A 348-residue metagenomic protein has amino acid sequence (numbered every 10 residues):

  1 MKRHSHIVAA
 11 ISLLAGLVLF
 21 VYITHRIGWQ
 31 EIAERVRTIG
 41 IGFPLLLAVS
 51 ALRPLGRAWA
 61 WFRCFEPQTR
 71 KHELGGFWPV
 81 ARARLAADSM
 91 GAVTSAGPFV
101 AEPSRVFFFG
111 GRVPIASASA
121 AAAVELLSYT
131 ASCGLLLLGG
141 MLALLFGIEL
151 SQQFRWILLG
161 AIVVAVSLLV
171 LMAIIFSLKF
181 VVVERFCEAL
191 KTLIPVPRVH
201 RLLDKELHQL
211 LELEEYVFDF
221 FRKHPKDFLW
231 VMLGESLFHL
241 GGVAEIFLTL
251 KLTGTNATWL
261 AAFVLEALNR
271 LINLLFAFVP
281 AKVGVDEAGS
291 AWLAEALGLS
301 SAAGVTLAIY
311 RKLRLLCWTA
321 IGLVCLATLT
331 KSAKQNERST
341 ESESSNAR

Functional and structural regions predicted by a protein language model:
M1-L85, A143, Q152-L274, A303-L307 (+1 more regions): Predominantly cytoplasmic-facing regulatory/coupling regions of multi-pass membrane proteins
F65-L74, V106-A116, A120: Transmembrane-helix boundary and interhelical linker motifs in polytopic inner-membrane proteins
P67-Q68, V93, R112, L252 (+2 more regions): Alpha-helical structural context
F77-R82, A96-A101, G111-L127, L299-Y310: Membrane-interface alpha-helices at helix entry/exit sites of multi-pass transporters
D88-G97, V113, L126-L138, L142: Mid-bilayer segments of alpha-helical transmembrane spans in multi-pass integral membrane proteins that mediate
S89-S95, K251, A267-E287: Transmembrane alpha-helix interface/packing and boundary motifs in multi-pass membrane proteins, characterized by
G97-G110, G139, F278-A296: Re-entrant/interfacial helical elements at transmembrane boundaries that shape and gate the permeation pathway
